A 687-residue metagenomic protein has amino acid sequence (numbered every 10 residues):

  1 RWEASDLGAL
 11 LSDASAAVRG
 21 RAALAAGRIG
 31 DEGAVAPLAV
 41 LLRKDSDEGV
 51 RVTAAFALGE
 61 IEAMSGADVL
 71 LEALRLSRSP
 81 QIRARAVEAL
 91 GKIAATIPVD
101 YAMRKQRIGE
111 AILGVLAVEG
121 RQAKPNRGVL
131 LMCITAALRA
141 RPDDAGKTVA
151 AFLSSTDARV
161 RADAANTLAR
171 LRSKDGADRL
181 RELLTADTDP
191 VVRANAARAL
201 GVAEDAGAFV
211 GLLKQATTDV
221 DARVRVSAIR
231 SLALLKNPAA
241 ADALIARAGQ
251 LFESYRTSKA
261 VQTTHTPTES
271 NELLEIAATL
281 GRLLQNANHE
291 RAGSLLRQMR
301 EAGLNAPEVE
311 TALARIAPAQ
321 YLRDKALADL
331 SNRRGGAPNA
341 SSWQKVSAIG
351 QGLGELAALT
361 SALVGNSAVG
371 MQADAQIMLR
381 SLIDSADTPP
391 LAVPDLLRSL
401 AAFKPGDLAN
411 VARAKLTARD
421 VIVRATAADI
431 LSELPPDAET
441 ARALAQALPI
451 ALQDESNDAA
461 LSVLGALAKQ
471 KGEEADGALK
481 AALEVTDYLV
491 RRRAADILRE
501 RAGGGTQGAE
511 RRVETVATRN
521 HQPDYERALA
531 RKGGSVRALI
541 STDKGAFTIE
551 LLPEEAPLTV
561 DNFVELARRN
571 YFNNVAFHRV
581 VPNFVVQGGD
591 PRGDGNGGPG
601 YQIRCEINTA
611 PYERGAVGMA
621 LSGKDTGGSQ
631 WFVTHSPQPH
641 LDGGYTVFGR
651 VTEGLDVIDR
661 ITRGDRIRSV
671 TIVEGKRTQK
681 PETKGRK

Functional and structural regions predicted by a protein language model:
W2-S12, D31-R43, A63-R75, T96-G120 (+11 more regions): Amphipathic alpha-helical scaffolding segments comprising HEAT/armadillo-like alpha-solenoid repeats
A16-A17, E32, D47-G49, M64 (+18 more regions): Alpha-helix N-cap/helix-start positions at coil->helix boundaries
G20-R28, V52-A57, E88: Non-membrane alpha-helical segments in proteins
R21, P37, T53, V69 (+27 more regions): Alpha-solenoid helical repeat scaffolds
G27, G59, G91, L131 (+14 more regions): Structural signature of alpha-helical solenoid repeat scaffolds
I82-A84, K92-A150, D157-D163, A169-S173 (+3 more regions): Solenoidal tandem-repeat scaffolds enriched in leucines and small polar residues
L90-A94, A502-G503: Hydrophobic residues within the alpha-helices of tandem HEAT/HEAT-like
G370, A414, A418-I422, E433-K687: Cyclophilin-like peptidyl-prolyl cis-trans isomerases
